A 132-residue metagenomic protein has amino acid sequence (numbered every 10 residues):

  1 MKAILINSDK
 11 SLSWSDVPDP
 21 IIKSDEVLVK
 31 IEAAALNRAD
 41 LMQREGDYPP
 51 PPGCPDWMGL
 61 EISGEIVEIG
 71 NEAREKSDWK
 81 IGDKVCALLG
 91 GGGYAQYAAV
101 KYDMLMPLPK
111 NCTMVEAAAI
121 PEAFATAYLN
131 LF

Functional and structural regions predicted by a protein language model:
M1-K2: Extreme N-terminal starter segment of soluble prokaryotic enzymes
I6, R44, V67-I69, A99-K101: Short beta-strand-to-turn element immediately C-terminal to the catalytic PLP-Schiff-base lysine in fold type I
N7-K10, A34-L36: Short polar catalytic/cofactor-binding loops
S8-S15, D47-Y48: Short gly/ser/thr-rich secondary-structure transition/capping motifs
W14-D19, S63-E65, Y97-A99, L105: Conserved hydrophobic/aromatic beta-strand scaffold that supports enzyme active sites
P18-A35, D47-G92: Glycine-rich beta-strand-centered segment in the early N-terminal region that forms part of a ligand/cofactor-binding
R38-E45: Cytochrome P450 core scaffold surrounding the K-helix E-X-X-R motif and the conserved "meander" helix-loop region
A73, K84-F132: NAD(P)H dinucleotide-binding glycine-rich loop of Rossmann-like/cofactor-binding domains, especially the beta1-alpha1
